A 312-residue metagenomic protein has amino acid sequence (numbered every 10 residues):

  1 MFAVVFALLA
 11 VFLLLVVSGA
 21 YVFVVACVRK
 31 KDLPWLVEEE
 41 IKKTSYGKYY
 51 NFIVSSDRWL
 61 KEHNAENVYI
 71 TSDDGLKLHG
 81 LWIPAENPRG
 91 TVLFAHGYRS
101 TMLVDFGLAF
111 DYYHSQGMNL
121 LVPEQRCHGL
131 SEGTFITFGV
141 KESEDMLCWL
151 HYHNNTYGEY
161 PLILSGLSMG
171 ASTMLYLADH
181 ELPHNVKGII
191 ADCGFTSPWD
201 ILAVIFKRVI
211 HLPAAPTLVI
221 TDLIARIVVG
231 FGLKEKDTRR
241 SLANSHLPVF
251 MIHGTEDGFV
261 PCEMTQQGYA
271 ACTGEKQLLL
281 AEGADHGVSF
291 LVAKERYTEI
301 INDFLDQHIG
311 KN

Functional and structural regions predicted by a protein language model:
A10-T71: An N-terminal hydrophobic leader/cap segment in hydrolases
Y98-Y112, Q125: The serine-hydrolase catalytic nucleophile loop
Y113-E132: Conserved alpha/beta-hydrolase
I136-Y157: Alpha/beta-hydrolase active-site loop
D179-G232, R240: Hydrolase active-site cap/lid region
N244-H246, M251-H253, D257: Short beta-strand/loop motif that positions the catalytic acidic residue of the alpha/beta-hydrolase fold
L247, P261-A270: Short alpha-helix in the alpha/beta-hydrolase fold that links the catalytic acid
A284-T298: Catalytic histidine-centered segment of alpha/beta-hydrolase-like enzymes
